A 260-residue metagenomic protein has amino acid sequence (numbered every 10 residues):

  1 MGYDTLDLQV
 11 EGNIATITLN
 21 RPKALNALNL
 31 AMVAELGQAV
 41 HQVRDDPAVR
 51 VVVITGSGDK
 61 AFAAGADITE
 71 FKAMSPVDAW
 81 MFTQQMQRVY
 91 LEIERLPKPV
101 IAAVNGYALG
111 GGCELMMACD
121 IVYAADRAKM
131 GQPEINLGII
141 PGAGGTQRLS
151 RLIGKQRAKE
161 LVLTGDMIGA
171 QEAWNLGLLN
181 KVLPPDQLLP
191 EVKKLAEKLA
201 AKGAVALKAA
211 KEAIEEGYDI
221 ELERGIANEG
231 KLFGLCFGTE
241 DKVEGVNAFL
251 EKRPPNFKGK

Functional and structural regions predicted by a protein language model:
M1-T55, V77, L91, L189: Conserved CoA-thioester-binding segment of acyl-CoA-metabolizing enzymes
I17, R21, L36, I54 (+5 more regions): Terminal peptide-recognition signature
P22-L25, D59-K60, G65, F71 (+4 more regions): A short, glycine- and basic residue-enriched loop/turn that sits immediately adjacent to a domain's principal
M32-E35, F82-Q85, L115, L188 (+1 more regions): Hydrophobic alpha-helical membrane-association signature
G56-E92, A108, G138, E221: Glycine- (often His-adjacent) and acidic-residue-rich active-site loop that binds/positions the CoA thioester
E92-L207, L235-T239, E244-N247, R253 (+1 more regions): Crotonase-fold acyl-CoA enzyme core
